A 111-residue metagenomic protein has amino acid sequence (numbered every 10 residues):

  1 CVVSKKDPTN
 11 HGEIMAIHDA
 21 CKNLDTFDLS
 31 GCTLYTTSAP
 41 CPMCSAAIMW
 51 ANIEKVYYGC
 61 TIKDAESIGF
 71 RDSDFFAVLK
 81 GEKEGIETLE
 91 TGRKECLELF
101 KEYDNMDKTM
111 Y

Functional and structural regions predicted by a protein language model:
C1-V3, N23-T26: Glycine/charged-rich beta-loop-alpha catalytic/anionic-binding loops adjacent to active sites
V2-D19: A short, polar/charged loop-to-alpha-helix boundary motif
H11, L29-S30, A51: Short connector loops at helix/strand junctions that flank enzyme active sites, especially segments positioning acidic
E13, P40-C41: Amphipathic coiled-coil/heptad-repeat helices and related helical stalk/stem segments that mediate oligomerization
A20, L24, L79: Active-site catalytic pocket residues across diverse enzymes, especially alpha/beta-hydrolases
T26-S38: Immediate flanking context of iron-sulfur cluster ligation sites
P40, A46-Y111: Zinc-dependent deaminase
